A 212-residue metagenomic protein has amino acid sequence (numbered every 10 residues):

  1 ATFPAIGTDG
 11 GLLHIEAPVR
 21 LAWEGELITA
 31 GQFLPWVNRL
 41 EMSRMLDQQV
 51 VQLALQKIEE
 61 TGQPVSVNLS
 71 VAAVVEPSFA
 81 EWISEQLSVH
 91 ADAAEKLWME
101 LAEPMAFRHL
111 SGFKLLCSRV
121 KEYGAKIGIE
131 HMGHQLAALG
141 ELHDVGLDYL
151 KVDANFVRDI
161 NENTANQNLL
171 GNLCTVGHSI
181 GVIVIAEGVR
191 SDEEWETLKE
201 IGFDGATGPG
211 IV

Functional and structural regions predicted by a protein language model:
A1-W36, N68, I129, T207: Active-site core of bacterial EAL-family cyclic-dinucleotide phosphodiesterase domains
G11-E16, E41-K114, A125, H143 (+1 more regions): Catalytic core of bacterial c-di-GMP phosphodiesterases, primarily the EAL and HD-GYP domains, capturing alpha-helical
E24-G25, S70-V75, K96-L110, Y123-V212: EAL-family c-di-GMP phosphodiesterase catalytic domain
G31-P35, R44, S118: Conserved long alpha-helical elements within nucleotide-processing catalytic cores of c-di-GMP signaling and class III
K114-C117, L170: A short, noncatalytic alpha-helical element within ATPase nucleotide-binding/catalytic domains
